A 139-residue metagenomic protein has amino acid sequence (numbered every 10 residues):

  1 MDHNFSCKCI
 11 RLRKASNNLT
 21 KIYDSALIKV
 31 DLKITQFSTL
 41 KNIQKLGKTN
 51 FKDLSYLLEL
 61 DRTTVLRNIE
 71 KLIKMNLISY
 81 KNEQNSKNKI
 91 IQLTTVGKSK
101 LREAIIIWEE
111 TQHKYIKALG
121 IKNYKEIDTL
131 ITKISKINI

Functional and structural regions predicted by a protein language model:
M1-V30, L77, L93, I134: N-terminal leader segment of winged-helix/HTH proteins
H3-I10, K14, I34, T49 (+5 more regions): Residues at secondary-structure transition points
A15, L19-I22, L58, K100 (+3 more regions): Alpha-helical linker/hinge and terminal dimerization helices associated with HTH transcriptional regulators
N17, K21-T64: N-terminal helix-turn-helix DNA-binding core of bacterial DNA-binding proteins
N68: Residues in the recognition helix of alpha-helical DNA-binding motifs
K71-T129: Charged, amphipathic alpha-helical coiled-coil/dimerization segments
K125-I139: Exposed, interaction-prone assembly regions rather than primary DNA-binding/catalytic cores
